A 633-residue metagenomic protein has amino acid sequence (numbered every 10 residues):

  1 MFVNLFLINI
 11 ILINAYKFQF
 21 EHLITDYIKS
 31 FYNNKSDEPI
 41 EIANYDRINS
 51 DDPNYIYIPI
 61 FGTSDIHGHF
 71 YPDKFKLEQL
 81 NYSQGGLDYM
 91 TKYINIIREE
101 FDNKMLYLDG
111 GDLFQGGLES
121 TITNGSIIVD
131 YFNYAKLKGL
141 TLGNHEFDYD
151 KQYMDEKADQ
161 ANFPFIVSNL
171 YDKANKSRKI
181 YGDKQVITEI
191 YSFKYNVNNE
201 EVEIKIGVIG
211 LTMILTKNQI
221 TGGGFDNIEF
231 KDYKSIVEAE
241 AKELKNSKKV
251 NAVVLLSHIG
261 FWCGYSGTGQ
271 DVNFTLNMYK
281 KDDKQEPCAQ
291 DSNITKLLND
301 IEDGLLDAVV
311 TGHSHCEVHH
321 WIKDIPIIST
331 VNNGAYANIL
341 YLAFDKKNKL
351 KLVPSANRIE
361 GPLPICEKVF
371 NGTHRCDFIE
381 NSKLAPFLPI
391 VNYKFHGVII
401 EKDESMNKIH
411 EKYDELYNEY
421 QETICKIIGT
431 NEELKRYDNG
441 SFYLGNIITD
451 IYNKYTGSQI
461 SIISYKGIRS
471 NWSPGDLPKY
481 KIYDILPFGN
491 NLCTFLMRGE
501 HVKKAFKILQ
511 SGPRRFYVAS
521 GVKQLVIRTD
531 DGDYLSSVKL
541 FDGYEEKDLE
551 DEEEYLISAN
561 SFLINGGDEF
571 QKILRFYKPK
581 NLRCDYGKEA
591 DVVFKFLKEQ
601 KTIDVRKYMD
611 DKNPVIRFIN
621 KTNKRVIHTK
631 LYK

Functional and structural regions predicted by a protein language model:
M1-A15: Cleavable N-terminal signal peptides of Sec/SRP-targeted secreted and luminal proteins
F18, L23-E99, Y134, Y191 (+2 more regions): Catalytic centers of hydrolytic enzymes
Y55-P59, F101-L106, A135-K138, A161-P164 (+6 more regions): Loop/turn elements at helix/coil->beta-strand transitions in domains of secreted/extracellular proteins
F61-S64, L106-D112, G116, K138-N144 (+4 more regions): Active-site neighborhood of phospho(di)ester-bond hydrolases with catalytic His/Asp-centered motifs
I66-F70, L113-G116, I127, G139 (+10 more regions): Solvent-exposed loop/turn segments at secondary-structure junctions within structured extracellular/periplasmic domains
D73-F75, G117-I122, K151-M154, K176-G182 (+6 more regions): Short acidic, glycine/serine/threonine-rich loops at helix termini
L87, K92-K176, L298-E302: Core catalytic region of metal-dependent phosphoesterases/phosphodiesterases, especially metallo-beta-lactamase-like
D183-G397: Functional cores that coordinate and move charged inorganic groups
